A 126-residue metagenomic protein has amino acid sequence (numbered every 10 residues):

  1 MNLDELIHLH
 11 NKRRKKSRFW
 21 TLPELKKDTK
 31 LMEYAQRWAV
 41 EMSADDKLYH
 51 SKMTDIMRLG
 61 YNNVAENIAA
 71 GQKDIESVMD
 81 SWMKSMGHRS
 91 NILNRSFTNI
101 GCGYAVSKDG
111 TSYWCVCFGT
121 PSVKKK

Functional and structural regions predicted by a protein language model:
M1-D45: A short alpha-helix/helix-coil micro-patch that ends at or immediately precedes a cysteine
R18-W20, K30, N63, T98 (+1 more regions): Loop/turn elements at helix/coil->beta-strand transitions in domains of secreted/extracellular proteins
T21-E24, N67, C117: Conserved beta-strand positions that form and line the central face of beta-propeller blades
K30-E76, I92: Short, surface-exposed glycine/acidic/tryptophan-bearing loops
A69-K126: Disulfide-stabilized extracellular recognition modules
